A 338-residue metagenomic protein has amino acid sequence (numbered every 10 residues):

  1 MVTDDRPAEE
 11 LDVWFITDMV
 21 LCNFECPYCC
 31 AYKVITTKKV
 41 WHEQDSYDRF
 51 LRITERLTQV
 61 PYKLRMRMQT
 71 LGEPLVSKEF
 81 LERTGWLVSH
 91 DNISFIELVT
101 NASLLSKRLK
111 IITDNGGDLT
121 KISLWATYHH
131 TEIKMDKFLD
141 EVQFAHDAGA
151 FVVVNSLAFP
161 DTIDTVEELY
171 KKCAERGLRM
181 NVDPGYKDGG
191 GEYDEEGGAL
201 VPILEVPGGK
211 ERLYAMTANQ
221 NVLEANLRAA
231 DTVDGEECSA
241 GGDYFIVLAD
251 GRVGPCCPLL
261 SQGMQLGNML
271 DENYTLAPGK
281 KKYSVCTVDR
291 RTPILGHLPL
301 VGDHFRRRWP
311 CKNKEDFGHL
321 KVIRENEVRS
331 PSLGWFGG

Functional and structural regions predicted by a protein language model:
M1-A8, D12, Y32, T36 (+1 more regions): Flexible mid-to-C-terminal extensions adjoining Fe-S/redox cofactors in radical SAM and related proteins
V2-D48: Canonical Radical SAM [4Fe-4S] cluster-binding loop centered on the CxxxCxxC motif and its immediate flanking residues
M19, N23, G235, Y283: Residues immediately within or flanking Cys/His clusters that coordinate Zn2+ in small zinc-binding modules
C26, L98, G251: Conserved, mostly hydrophobic/aromatic
Y28-C29, A240, V285: Short, cysteine/histidine-rich loop/knuckle motifs that typically chelate Zn2+
L51-Q69, S77-C173, R179: Radical SAM/AdoMet-radical enzyme domain recognition
W125-D250, G254, M264: Radical SAM enzyme [4Fe-4S]-AdoMet core and its adjacent flexible, acidic and glycine-rich loops/tails across
